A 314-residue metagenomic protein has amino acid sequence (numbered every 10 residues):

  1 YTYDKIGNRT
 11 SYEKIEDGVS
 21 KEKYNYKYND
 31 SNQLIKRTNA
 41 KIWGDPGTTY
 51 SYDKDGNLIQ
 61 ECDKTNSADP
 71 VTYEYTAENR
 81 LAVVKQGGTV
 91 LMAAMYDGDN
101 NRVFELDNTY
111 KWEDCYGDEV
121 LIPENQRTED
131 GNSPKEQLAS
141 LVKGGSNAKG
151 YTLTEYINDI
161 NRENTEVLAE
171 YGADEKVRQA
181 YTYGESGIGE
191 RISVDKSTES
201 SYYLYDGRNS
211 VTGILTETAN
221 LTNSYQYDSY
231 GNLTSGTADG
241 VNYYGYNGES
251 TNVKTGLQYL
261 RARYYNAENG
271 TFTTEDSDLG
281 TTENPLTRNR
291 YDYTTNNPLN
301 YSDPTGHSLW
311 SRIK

Functional and structural regions predicted by a protein language model:
Y1-G7, K23-Q33, T48-N57, P70-R80 (+10 more regions): Aromatic-rich beta-strand edge motifs centered on tyrosine
S11, E22-Y28, I35-K36, V177-Y181 (+6 more regions): A motif-centric feature for acidic-aromatic and gly/ser/thr-rich catalytic loops and repeats
S11-G18, K36-I42, Q60-N66, V83-T89 (+8 more regions): Beta-turn initiation residues at beta-strand->coil junctions
S140-V142, A169: Extreme N-terminal "leader" segments
N252, L279-G280: Short histidine/acidic/glycine/proline-rich micro-motifs that form metal- and phosphate-coordinating active-site loops
T273-E275: A structural motif specific to WD40 beta-propellers
T281-L286: Short linker/helix segments within small regulatory modules
S308-K314: Cationic, glycine-rich low-complexity segments
